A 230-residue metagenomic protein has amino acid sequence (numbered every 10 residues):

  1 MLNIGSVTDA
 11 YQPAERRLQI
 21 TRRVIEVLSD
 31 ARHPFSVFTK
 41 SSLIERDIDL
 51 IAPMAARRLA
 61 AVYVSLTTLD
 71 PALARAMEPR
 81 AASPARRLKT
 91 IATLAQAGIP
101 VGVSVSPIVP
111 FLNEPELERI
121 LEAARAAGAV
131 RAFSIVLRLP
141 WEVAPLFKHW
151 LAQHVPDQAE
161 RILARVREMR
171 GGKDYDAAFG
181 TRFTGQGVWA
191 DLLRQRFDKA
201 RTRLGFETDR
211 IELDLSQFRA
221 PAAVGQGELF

Functional and structural regions predicted by a protein language model:
M1-I91, P100-S104, R131-I135: Core AdoMet radical
D9-Y11, P107-F111, F183-T184: Short histidine/acidic/glycine/proline-rich micro-motifs that form metal- and phosphate-coordinating active-site loops
V27-H33, T90-V101, M169-G172, R196-E207: A structural motif corresponding to the C-terminal end of an alpha-helix and its immediate exit/capping segment
S42-E45, V109-E118: Active-site glycine- and acidic-residue-rich loops that bind and position anionic ligands or nucleotide-like cofactors
M54, A92-Q96, E122-A126: Short, conserved, surface-exposed binding loops centered on an aromatic residue
L69-D70, I108-F111, R138-E142: Short, catalytically relevant binding-site loops at active-site mouths
P115-F230: Auxiliary Fe-S-binding modules of radical SAM enzymes
